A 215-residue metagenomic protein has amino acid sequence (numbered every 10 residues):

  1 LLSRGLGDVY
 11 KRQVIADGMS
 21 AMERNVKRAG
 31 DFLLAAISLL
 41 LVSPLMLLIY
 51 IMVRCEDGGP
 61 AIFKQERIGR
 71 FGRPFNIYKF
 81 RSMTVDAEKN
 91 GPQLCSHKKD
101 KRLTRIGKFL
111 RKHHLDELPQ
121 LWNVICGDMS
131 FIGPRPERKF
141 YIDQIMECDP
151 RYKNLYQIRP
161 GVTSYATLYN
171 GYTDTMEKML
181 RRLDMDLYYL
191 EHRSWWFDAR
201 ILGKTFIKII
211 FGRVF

Functional and structural regions predicted by a protein language model:
L1-Y10: Single conserved hydrophobic/aromatic residue that forms the stacking wall/gate of nucleotide- or nucleobase-binding
L2, G18, M22, K98-K99 (+4 more regions): Residue-level signature of the cytosolic catalytic core of signaling kinases
R4, P119-V124, Y165-N170, D174: Hydrophobic alpha-helical segments characteristic of transmembrane helices
K11, D17-S20, M83-K89, G171-M176 (+2 more regions): Active-site/binding-pocket entry motifs
M22-A87, N123, W195, R200-F215: A hydrophobic, helix-centered structural microdomain
F63-R102, T163-D184: Short, glycine-rich, amphipathic interfacial segments at transmembrane boundaries or analogous
S96-R159, I201-I209: A short, structured surface patch at a secondary-structure boundary
R151-F215: C-terminal terminal-structure detector
